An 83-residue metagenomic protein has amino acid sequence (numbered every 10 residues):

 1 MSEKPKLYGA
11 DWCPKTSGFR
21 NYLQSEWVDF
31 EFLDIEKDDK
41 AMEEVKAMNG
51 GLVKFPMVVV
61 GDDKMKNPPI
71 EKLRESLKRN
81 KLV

Functional and structural regions predicted by a protein language model:
M1-S2, E43-K46: Short secondary-structure transition/capping segments
M1-V28: Local sequence-structure signature of Cys/Sec-based thiol-disulfide redox active-site neighborhoods
P14, K37, M65: Glycine-/small-residue-rich active-site loops that bind phosphorylated ligands and cofactors
P14, K40, K72: Short alpha-helical
D29-M42, L52: Thiol-based oxidoreductase modules, predominantly thioredoxin-like and allied folds used for disulfide exchange
V45-N49, L77-N80: Short amphipathic alpha-helix with an adjacent loop that forms part of the alpha/beta core around
N49-V58: Structural micro-motif
V60-V83: Non-catalytic, surface beta->alpha helical segment in thiol-disulfide oxidoreductase systems
